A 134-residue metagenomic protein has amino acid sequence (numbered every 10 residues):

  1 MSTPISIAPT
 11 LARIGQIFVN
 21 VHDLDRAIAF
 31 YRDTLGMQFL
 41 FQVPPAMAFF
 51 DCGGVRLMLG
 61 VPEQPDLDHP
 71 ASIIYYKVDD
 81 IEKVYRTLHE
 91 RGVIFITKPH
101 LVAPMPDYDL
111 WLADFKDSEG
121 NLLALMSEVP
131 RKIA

Functional and structural regions predicted by a protein language model:
M1-D25, S72-I74, S127-A134: N-terminal beta-strand motif that seeds the catalytic metal site of vicinal oxygen chelate
P4-S6, P62, L101-V102: Short, P/G- and charge-enriched loop/turn segments at secondary-structure junctions
L11-A12, F18-L57: Core segments of cupin and vicinal oxygen chelate
L24, I74-L122, I133: Vicinal oxygen chelate
Y31, E63, L88-H89, S127: Short, flexible helix/strand-to-coil boundary loops that buttress conserved ligand/catalytic motifs in alpha/beta
Q38-S72, L122-E128: Conserved short beta-strand elements that form part of the metal-binding/catalytic scaffold of enzyme active sites
